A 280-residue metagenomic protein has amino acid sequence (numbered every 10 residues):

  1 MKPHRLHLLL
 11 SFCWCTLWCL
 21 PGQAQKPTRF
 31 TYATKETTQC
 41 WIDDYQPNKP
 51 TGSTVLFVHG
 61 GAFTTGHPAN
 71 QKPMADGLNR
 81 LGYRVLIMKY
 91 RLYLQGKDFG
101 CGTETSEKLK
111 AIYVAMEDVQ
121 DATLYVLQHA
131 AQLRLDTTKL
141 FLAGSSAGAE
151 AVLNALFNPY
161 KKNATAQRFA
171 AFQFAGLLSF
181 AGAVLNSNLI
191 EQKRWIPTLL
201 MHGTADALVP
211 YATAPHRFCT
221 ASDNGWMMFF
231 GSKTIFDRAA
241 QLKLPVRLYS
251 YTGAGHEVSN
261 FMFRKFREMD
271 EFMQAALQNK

Functional and structural regions predicted by a protein language model:
A24-K49: N-terminal cap/lid segment of alpha/beta-hydrolase-fold proteins
D43, F229, K233-K280: C-terminal catalytic histidine-bearing segment of alpha/beta-hydrolase fold enzymes
G52-G61: Short beta-strand element of the alpha/beta-hydrolase
A69-M88, Q95: Short amphipathic alpha-helix adjacent to the substrate-entry channel of hydrolases
Y90-Y113: Cap/lid segment of the alpha/beta-hydrolase catalytic domain
S106-A131: Alpha/beta-hydrolase active-site loop
L124-R194: Primarily recognizes the serine-hydrolase "nucleophile elbow" in alpha/beta-hydrolase and SGNH/GDSL folds
A166-L242: The feature captures the conserved acid-bearing segment of alpha/beta-hydrolase catalytic domains
